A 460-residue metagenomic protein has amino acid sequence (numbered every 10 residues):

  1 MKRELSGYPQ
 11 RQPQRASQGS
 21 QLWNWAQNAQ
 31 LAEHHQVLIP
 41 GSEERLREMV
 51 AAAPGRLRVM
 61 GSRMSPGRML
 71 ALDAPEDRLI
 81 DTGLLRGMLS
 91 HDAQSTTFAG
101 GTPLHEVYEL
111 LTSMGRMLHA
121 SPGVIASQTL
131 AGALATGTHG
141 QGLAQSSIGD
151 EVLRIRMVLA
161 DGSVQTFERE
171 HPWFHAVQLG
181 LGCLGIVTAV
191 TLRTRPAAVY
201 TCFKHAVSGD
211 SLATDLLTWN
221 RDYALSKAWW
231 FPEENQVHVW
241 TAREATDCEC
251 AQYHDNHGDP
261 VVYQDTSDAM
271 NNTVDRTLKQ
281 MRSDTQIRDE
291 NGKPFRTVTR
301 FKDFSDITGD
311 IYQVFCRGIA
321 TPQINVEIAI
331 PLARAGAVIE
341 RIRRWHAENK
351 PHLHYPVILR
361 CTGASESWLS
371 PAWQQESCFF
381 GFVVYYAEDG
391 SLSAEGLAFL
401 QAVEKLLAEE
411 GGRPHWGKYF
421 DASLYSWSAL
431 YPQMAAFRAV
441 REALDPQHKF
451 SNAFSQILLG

Functional and structural regions predicted by a protein language model:
K2, W240-A245, V298-K302, T308-I311 (+2 more regions): Short glycine/threonine-rich loop-to-helix capping motif typified by GTGT followed within a few residues by an Asp-Pro
N28-G123, G137-G142, A228: Glycine-rich N-terminal segment of FAD-binding domains in flavoprotein oxidoreductases, spanning the beta-loop-helix
S62-S65, A120-A133, L153, P232 (+1 more regions): Short, glycine/charge-rich beta-strand/loop segments that flank catalytic centers and engage negatively charged groups
G100, A335-G336, N349-K350, E388-H415: Extended C-terminal subregions enriched in glycine
A135, L153-A337, R341-R344, E348 (+1 more regions): C-terminal substrate-binding/cap subdomain adjacent to the FAD-binding core in PCMH-type and related FAD-linked
L225-W229, Q323-N325, H352-E366, P414-Y419: A short glycine-rich, hydrophobically flanked beta-strand micro-motif that places a catalytic Asp/Glu for divalent metal
V314, L406-G460: Activity-critical C-terminal alpha-helical subdomain
P331, A337-D389: C-terminal structural cap/anchor segments
